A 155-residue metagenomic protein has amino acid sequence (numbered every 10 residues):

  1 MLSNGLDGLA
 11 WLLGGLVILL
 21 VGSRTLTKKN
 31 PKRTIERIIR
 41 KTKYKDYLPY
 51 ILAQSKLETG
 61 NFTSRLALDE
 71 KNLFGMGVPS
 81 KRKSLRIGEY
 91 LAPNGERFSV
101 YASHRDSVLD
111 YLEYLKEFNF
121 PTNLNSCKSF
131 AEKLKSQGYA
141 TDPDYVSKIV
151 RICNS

Functional and structural regions predicted by a protein language model:
M1-N4: Short, strongly hydrophobic alpha-helical membrane anchors
G8-S155: Catalytic cores of secreted/periplasmic lytic hydrolases that degrade extracellular macromolecules
